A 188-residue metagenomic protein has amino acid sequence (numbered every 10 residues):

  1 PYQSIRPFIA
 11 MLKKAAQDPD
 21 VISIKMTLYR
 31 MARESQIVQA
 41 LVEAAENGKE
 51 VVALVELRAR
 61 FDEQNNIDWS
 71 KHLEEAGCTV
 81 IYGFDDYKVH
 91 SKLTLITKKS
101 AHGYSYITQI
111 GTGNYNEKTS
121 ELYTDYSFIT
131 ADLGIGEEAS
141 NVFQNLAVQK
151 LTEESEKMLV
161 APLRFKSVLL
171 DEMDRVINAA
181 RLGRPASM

Functional and structural regions predicted by a protein language model:
P1-M188: Charged, low-complexity intrinsically disordered terminal segments
